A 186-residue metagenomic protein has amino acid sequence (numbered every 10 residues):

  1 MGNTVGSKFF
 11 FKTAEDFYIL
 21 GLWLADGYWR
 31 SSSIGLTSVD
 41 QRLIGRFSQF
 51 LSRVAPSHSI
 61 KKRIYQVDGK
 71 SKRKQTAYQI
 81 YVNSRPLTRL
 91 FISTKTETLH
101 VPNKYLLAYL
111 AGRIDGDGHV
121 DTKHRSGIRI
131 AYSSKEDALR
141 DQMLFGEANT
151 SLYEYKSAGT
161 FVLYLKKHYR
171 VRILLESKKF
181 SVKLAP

Functional and structural regions predicted by a protein language model:
M1-P186: Internal intein/HINT superfamily modules and their associated LAGLIDADG
